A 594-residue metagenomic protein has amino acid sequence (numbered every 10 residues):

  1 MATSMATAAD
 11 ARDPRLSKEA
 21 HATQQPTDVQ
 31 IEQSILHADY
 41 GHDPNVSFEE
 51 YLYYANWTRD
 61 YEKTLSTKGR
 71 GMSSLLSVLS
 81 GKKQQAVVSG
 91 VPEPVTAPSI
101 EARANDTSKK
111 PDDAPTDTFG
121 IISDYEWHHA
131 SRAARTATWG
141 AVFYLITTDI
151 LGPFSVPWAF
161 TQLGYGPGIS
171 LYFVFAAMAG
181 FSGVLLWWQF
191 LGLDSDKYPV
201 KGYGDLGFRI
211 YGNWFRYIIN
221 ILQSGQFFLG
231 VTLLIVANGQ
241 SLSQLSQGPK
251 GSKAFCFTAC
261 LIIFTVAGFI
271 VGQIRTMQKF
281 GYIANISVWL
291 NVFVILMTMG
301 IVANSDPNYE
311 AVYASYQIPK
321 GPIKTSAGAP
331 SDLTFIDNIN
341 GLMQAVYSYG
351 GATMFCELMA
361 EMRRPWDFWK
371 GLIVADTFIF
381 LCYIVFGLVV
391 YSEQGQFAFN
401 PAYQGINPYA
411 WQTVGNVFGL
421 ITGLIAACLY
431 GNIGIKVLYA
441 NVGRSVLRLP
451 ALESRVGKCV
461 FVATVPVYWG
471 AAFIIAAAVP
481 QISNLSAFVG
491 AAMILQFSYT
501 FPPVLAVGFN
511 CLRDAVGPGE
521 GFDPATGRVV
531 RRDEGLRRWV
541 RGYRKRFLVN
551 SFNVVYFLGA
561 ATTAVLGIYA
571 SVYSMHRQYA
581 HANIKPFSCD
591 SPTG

Functional and structural regions predicted by a protein language model:
M1-A133, G140, Y144, P199 (+4 more regions): Intrinsically disordered, low-complexity terminal tails enriched in acidic/polar residues
H128-L151, T161, I221-G225, V462-A463 (+2 more regions): Membrane-interface recognition of transmembrane alpha-helix starts, especially the cytoplasmic loop-to-helix transition
A134, T138, F190-Q223, T232-C260 (+4 more regions): Membrane-interfacial loop- and helix-cap regions that link adjacent transmembrane helices in polytopic membrane proteins
T136-F154, I263-T265, Q344-G351, G559-T563: The first (N-terminal) embedded transmembrane alpha-helix
P157-G192, D196-V200: Extracellular loop-to-transmembrane helix junctions
A159, I270-I274, I474-P480: Hydrophobic alpha-helical transmembrane segments
F227, I283-W289: Cytoplasmic-side transmembrane-helix entry/capping segments in multi-pass membrane proteins
I274-Y282, N484-L485: Membrane-interface helix caps and helix-loop-helix hairpins in membrane proteins
